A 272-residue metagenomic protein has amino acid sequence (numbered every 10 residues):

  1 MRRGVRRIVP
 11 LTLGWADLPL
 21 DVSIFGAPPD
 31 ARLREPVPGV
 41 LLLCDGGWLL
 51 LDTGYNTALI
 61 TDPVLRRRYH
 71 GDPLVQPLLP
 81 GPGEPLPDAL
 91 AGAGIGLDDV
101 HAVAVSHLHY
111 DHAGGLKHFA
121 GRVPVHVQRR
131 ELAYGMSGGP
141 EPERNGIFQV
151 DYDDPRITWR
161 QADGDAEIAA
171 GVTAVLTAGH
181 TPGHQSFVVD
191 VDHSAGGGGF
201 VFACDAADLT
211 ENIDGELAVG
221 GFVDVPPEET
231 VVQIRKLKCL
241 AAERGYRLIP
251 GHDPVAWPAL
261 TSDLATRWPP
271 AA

Functional and structural regions predicted by a protein language model:
W15-D88, S186-D205: Conserved beta-strand hairpin/beta-sheet module of binuclear metal-dependent hydrolase folds, prominently
P29-L33, V175-H180: Short Gly/Pro-enriched turn/cap motifs at secondary-structure boundaries
T53-N56, L108, R130-E131, H180-T181 (+2 more regions): Active-site metal-binding loops of divalent metal-dependent hydrolases
T61-P80, L209-V223, A265-A272: Active-site gating loops and adjacent loop-to-helix segments of metal-dependent hydrolytic enzymes
L78-H101, H118, P124, Q128-L176 (+1 more regions): Metallo-beta-lactamase
V100-D111: Metallo-beta-lactamase
V105-H107, H184, W257-A272: Short, electropositive alpha-helical surface patch
E141-D153, G164-E167, T173-L176, P182-T261: Metallo-beta-lactamase
